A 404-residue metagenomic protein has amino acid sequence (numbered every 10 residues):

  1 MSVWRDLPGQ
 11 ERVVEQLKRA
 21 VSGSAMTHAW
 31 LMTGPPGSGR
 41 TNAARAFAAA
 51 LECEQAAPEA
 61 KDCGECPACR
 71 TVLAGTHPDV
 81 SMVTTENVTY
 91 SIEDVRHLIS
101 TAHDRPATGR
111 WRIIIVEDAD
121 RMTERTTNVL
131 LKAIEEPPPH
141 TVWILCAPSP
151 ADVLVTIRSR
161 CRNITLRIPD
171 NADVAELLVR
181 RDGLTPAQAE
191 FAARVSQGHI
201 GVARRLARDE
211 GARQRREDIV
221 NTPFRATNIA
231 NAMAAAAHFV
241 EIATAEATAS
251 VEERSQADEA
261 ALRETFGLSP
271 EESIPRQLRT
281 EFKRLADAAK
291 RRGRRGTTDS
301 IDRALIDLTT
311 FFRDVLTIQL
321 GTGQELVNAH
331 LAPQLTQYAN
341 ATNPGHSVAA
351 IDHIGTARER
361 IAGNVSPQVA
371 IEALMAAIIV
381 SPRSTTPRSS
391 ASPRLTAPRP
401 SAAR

Functional and structural regions predicted by a protein language model:
M1-A50, A68-T71, P139-T141, P148-A304 (+2 more regions): Charged, glycine-rich active-site and insertion segments that engage polyanionic ligands
M1-R125, K132-E135: Clamp-loader machinery-focused feature within the broader ASCE/P-loop NTPase space
H103, N128-L145, V155: Conserved catalytic/switch belt of AAA+ P-loop NTPases
I114, I144-A147: Conserved D-loop beta-strand region of ABC ATPase nucleotide-binding domains
L308: Conserved phosphate-interacting/catalytic interface
F311: Flexible loop/N-cap segments at domain edges
